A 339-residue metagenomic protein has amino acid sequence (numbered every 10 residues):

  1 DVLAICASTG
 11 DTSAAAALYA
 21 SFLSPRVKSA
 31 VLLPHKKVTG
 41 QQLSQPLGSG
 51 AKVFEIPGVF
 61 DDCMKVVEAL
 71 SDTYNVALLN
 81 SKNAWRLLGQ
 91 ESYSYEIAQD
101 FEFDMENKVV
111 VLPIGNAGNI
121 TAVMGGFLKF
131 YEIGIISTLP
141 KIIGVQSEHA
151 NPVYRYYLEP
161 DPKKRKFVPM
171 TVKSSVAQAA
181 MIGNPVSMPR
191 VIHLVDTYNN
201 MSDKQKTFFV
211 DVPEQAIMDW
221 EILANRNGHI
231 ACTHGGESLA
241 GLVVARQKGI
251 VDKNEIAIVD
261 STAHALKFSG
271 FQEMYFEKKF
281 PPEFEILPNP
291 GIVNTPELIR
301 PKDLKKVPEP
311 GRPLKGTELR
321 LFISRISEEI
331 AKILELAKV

Functional and structural regions predicted by a protein language model:
D1-Y19, V27-P34, K108-N116, I142 (+1 more regions): A short, small-residue-rich loop immediately preceding and capping a beta-strand
V2-L3, A14-G58, M64-A69, Y154-L158 (+1 more regions): Active-site-proximal loop->helix
I5-F22, T39-Q41, L87, N116-V123 (+3 more regions): Short glycine/serine/threonine-rich phosphate/pyrophosphate-binding segments that cradle anionic phosphate groups
G10, A20, P46, Y95-I97 (+4 more regions): Buried hydrophobic positions in well-ordered alpha/beta secondary-structure cores of metabolic enzymes
Q42-Q45, F54, G58-L78, W85 (+2 more regions): Active-site/ligand-binding loops adjacent to catalytic centers
A69-G134, M218-L223: Active-site/ligand-binding-proximal alpha/beta "capping" segment
S92, G118, A263-P290: Glycine/aspartate-rich loop-and-adjacent alpha/beta segment that forms the canonical ThDP
L112, E214-F271: Claisen-condensing/thiolase-fold acyl-transfer catalytic domains that form or cleave C-C bonds in fatty acid
